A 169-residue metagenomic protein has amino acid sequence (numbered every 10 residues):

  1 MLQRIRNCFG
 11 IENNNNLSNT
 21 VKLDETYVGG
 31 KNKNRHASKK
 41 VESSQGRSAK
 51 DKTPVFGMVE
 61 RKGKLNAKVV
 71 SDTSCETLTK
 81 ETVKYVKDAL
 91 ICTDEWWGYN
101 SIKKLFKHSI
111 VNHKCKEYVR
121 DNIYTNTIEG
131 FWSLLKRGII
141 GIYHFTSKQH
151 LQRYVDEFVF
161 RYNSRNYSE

Functional and structural regions predicted by a protein language model:
M1-E169: Residue-level recognition of single "structural anchor" positions that define or cap local secondary structure
